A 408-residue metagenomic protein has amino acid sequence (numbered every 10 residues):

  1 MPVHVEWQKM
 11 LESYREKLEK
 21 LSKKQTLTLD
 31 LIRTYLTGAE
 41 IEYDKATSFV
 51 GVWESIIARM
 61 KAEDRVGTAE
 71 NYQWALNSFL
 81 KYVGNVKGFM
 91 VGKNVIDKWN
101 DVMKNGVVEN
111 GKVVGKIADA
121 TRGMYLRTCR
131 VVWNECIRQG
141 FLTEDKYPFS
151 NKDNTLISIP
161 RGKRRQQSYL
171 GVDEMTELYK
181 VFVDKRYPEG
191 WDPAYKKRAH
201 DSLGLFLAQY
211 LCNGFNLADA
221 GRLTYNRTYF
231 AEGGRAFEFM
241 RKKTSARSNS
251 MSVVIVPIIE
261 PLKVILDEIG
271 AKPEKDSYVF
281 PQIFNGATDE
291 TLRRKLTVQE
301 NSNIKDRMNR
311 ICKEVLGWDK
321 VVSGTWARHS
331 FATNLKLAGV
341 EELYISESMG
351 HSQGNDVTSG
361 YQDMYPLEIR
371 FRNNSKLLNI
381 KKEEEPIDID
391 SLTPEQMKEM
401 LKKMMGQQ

Functional and structural regions predicted by a protein language model:
K23-V113: Basic/aromatic-enriched alpha-helical hairpins
S78, E109-D153: N-terminal DNA-binding recognition helix of tyrosine site-specific recombinases/integrases
G123, Y147-L217, G221: Basic, Lys/Arg- and aromatic-enriched nucleic-acid-binding interface segment
M175-T176, I259-D319: Active-site/catalytic core of tyrosine-dependent DNA strand-transfer enzymes
R186-Y195, K275, K305-E347, H351: Short, basic (Lys/Arg/His-rich) helix/loop patches that form interaction surfaces in the mid-to-C-terminal regions
R222-E268: Conserved tyrosine-mediated DNA breakage-rejoining catalytic core shared by Y-recombinases
R227-A236, D319, V340-Q362: Short, polar N-cap/turn motifs at the start of nucleic acid-interacting alpha helices
R241-S245, M349-E383: Catalytic-site neighborhood detector that most strongly recognizes the C-terminal catalytic loop/helix of tyrosine
